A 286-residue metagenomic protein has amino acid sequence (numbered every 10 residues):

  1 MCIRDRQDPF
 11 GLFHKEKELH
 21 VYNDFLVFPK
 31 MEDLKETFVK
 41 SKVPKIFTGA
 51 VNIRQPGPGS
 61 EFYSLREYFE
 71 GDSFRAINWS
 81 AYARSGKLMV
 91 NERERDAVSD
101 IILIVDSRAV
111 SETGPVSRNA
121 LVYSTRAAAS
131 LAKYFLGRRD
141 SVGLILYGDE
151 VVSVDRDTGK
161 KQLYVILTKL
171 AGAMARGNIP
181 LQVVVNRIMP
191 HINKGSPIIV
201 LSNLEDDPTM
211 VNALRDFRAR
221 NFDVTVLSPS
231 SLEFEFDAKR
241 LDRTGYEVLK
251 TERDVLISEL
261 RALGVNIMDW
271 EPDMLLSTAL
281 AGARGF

Functional and structural regions predicted by a protein language model:
R4-D157, P197-V200, D207-P208, A213-D216: An amphipathic, basic-hydrophobic helix/alpha-beta surface used to engage anionic, phosphate-rich ligands or surfaces
F38, K45, I188-I198, L204-F286: Von Willebrand factor type A / integrin I
S80, M174-N178, S202: Short, flexible loop segments at the rims of nucleotide/cofactor-binding pockets, characterized by
G86, R108, V151, G177 (+2 more regions): Residue-level detector of flexible, active-site-proximal loop/helix-junction positions within diverse enzyme catalytic
V122, A175-Q182, E247-T251: Conserved phosphate-coordination/catalytic loops
T158-S196: Von Willebrand factor
